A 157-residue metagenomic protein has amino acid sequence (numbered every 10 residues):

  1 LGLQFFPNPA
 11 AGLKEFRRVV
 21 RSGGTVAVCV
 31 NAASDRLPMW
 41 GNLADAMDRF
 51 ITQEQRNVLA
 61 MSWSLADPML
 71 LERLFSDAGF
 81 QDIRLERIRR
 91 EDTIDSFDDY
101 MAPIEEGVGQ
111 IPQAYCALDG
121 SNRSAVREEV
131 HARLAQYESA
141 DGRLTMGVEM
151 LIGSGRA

Functional and structural regions predicted by a protein language model:
L1, A27, M150-L151: Short SAM/SAH-binding signature in class I
G2, G12, G153-G155: Small side chains
Q4-F6: A short His-aromatic
A10-D95, I111: Conserved catalytic/acceptor-binding region of the Class I
L59-A157: Conserved Class I S-adenosyl-L-methionine
